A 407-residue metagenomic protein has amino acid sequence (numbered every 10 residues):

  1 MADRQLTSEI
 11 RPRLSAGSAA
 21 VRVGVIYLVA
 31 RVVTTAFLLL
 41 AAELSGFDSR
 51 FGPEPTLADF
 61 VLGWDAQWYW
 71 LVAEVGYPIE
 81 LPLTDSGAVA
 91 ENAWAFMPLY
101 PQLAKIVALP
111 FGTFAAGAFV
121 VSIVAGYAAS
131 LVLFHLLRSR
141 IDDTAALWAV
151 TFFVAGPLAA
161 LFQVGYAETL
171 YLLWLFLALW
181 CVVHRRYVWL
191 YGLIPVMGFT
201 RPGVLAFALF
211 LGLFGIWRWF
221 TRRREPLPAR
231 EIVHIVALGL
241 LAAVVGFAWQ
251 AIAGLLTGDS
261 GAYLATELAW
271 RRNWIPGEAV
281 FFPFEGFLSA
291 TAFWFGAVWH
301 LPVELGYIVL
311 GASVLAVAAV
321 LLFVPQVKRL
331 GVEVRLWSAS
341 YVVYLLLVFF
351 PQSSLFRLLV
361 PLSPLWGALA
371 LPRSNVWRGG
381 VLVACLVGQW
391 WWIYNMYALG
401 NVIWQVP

Functional and structural regions predicted by a protein language model:
A30-F47, A208-W217, T221-A318, V334 (+1 more regions): Membrane-lumen/periplasm interface segments of specific transmembrane helices in polyprenyl phosphate-linked
G63-P82, S86-F111, F284-A292: Short hydrophobic/aromatic helix or loop-helix immediately within or flanking a transmembrane segment in polytopic
G87-W94, P98, Q102, P110-A128 (+1 more regions): Loop-to-helix entry region of an early transmembrane alpha helix in multi-pass inner-membrane enzymes
I106, V120-R140, A316-F323: Transmembrane-helix motifs of polytopic, lipid-linked glycan transferases
T113-G117, L133-A155, L173, W189 (+1 more regions): Transmembrane-helix signature of polytopic, membrane-embedded enzymes that assemble or transfer cell-envelope glycans
V132, F152-A155, L170-W189, F220 (+1 more regions): Specific aromatic-rich, kink-prone transmembrane helix
V154, L175-W180, V188-G215, L241-V245 (+1 more regions): Membrane-interface alpha helices of multi-pass inner-membrane proteins
V164-L170, L355-F356: Short acidic/glycine- and proline-prone juxtamembrane loop motifs at membrane-interface regions of multi-pass membrane
